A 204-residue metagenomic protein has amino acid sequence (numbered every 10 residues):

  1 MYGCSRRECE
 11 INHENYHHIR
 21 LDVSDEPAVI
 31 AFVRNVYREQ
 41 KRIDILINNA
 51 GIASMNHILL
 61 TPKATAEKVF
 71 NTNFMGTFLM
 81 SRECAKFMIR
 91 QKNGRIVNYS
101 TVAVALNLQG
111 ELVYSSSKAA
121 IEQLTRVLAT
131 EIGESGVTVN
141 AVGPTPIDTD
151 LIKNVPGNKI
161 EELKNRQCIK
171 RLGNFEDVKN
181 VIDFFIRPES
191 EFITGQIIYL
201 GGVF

Functional and structural regions predicted by a protein language model:
H57-I58, T65-F70, I152, L163: Substrate-binding pocket helix/loop in short-chain dehydrogenase/reductase
L59, L106-L112, E134-S135, K170 (+1 more regions): Active-site loop immediately N-terminal to the catalytic Tyr-X3-Lys motif of short-chain dehydrogenase/reductase
F78, R171-L200: C-terminal substrate-recognition "lid" of short-chain dehydrogenase/reductases
S81, S117: Active-site helix of classical SDR
K86, T130-E131, E191: Alpha-helical segment proximal to the catalytic Tyr-Lys
T101: Residue(s) in the substrate-gating loop at a strand-loop-helix junction that position the organic substrate next
G133, T138, I193-G195: Short, small/polar-rich loop/turn modules that mediate ligand/substrate recognition or access, typified
